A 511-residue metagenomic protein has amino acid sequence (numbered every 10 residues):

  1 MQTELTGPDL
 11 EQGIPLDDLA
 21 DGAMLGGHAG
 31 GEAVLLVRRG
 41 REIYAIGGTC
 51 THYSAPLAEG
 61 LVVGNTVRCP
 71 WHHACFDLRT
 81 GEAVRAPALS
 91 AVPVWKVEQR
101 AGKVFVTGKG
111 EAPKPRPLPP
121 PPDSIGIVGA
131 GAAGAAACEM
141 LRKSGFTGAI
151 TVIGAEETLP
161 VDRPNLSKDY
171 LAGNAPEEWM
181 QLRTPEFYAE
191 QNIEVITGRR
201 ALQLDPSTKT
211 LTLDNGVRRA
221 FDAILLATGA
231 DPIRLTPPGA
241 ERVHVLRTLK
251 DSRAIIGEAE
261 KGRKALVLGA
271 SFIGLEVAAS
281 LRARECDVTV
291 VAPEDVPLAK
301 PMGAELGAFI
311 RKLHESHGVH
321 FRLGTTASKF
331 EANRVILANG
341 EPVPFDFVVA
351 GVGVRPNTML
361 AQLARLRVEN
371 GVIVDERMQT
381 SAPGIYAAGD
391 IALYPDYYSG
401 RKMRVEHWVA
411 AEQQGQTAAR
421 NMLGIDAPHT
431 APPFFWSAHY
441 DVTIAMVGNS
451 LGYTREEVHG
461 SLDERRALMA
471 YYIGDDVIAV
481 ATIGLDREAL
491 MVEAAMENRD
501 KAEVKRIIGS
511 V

Functional and structural regions predicted by a protein language model:
M1-V63, E98-G110: N-terminal pre-ligand scaffold of iron-sulfur
A29, T147-A149, L182-L213, R218-A220 (+1 more regions): A Rossmann-like FAD-binding core segment of flavoenzymes
I46, N339-R367, Y440-V511: C-terminal catalytic lobe of FAD-dependent flavoproteins
L57, P70, R79-K103, T107-G126 (+7 more regions): FAD-binding core/adjacent interface of flavoenzyme oxidoreductases
P120-E194, I233, A278-P301, A489-M491: Beta1-alpha1 glycine-rich phosphate/pyrophosphate-binding loop at the start of Rossmann-like nucleotide-binding domains
P122-I125, I391-E488: Mid-to-C-terminal Rossmann-like scaffold of FAD/NAD(P)H-dependent oxidoreductases
G129-A133, R247-T248, L268-S271: Glycine-rich Rossmann-fold phosphate-binding loop(s) that bind the pyrophosphate of adenine dinucleotide cofactors
E241-K261, N333-I336, E341-T417: FAD-site-proximal beta/loop scaffold in flavoenzymes
